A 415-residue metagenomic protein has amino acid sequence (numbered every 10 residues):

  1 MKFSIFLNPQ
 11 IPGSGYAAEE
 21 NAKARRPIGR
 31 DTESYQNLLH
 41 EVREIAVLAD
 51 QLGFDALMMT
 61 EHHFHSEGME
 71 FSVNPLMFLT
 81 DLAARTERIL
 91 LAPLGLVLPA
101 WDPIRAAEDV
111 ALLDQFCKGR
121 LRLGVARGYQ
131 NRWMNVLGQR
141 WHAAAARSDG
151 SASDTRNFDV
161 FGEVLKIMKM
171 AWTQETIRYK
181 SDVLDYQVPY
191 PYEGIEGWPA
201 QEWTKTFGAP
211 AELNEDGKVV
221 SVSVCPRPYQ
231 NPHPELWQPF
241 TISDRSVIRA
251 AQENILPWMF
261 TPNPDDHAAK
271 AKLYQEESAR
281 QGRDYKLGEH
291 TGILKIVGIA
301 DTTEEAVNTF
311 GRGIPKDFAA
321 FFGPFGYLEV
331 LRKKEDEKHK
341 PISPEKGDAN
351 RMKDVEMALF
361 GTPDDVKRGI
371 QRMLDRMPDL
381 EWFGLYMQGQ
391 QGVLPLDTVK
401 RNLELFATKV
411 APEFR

Functional and structural regions predicted by a protein language model:
M1-R85, H233-P234: N-terminal beta1-alpha1-beta2 module of alpha/beta enzyme domains
F3, G53, E61, L82 (+10 more regions): Conserved, mostly hydrophobic/aromatic
F3-L7, L57-M59, L90-L96, L121-V125 (+4 more regions): Hydrophobic faces of well-ordered beta-strands that scaffold small-molecule active sites in alpha/beta enzyme cores
S4-R30, A145-P228, D265-L380: An alpha-helical appendage that flanks or caps ligand/catalytic pockets
D50-Q51, L79-E87, V110, D114-R120 (+4 more regions): Acidic (Asp/Glu)-rich catalytic clusters
A56-L76, V97, T261-P264, L385-T398: Glycine-rich, proline-tolerant flexible connector loops at the mouths of alpha/beta enzymes
M69-P93, V160, E404-F414: Alpha-helix-loop-beta-strand connector modules within alpha/beta enzyme cores
I242-A271, Q275: A conserved active-site cap/scaffold subdomain adjacent to cofactor or substrate pockets
